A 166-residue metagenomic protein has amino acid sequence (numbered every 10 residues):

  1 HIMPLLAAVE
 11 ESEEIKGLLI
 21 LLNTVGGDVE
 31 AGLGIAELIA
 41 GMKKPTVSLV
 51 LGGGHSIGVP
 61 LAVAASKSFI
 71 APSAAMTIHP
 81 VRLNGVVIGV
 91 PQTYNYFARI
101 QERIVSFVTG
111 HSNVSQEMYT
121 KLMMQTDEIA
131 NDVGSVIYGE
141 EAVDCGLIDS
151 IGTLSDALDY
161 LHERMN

Functional and structural regions predicted by a protein language model:
H1-V59, V63-H79, L83-N166: N-terminal organellar transit peptides
